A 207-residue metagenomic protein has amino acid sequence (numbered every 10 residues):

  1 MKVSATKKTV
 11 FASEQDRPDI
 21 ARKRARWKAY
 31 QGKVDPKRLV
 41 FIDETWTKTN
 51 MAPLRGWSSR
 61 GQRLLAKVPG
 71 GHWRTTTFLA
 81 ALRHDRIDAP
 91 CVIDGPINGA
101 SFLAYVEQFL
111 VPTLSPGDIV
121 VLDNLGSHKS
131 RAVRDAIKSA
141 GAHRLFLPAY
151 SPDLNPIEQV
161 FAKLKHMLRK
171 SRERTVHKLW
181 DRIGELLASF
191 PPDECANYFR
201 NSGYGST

Functional and structural regions predicted by a protein language model:
M1-T207: Short functional hotspots at interaction and active-site rims
